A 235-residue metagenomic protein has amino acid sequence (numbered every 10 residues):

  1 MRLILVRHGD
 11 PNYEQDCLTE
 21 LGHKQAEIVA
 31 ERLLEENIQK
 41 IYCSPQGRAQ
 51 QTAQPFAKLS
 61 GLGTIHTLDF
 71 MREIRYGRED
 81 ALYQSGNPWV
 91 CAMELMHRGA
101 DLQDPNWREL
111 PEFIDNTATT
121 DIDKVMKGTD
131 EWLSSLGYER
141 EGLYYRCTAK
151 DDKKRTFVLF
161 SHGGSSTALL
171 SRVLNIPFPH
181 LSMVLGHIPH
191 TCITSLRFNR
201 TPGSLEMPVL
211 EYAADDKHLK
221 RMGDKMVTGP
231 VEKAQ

Functional and structural regions predicted by a protein language model:
M1-I4: Extreme N-terminal starter segment of soluble prokaryotic enzymes
R7-E20: Glycine-rich N-terminal loop/short-helix segment of MobA-like nucleotidyltransferase
G9, G163-G164, A214-D216: Active-site metal-binding loops of divalent metal-dependent hydrolases
L18-L33: Short catalytic helix/loop segments, enriched in acidic residues and glycine and frequently bearing histidine
E31-E112: Phosphate-coordination/substrate-recognition cap region in phosphate-metabolizing enzymes
P45-Q46, F70, D152-G164: Short, well-ordered beta-to-alpha junction loops that form the rim of enzyme active sites and present histidine/acidic
I74-C91, E139, L143-T156, A168-Q235: Acidic, low-complexity terminal tails and accessory targeting/binding regions of phosphate-metabolizing enzymes
P111-Y145: Internal catalytic-core helix/loop-beta-alpha segment that presents or stabilizes conserved functional determinants
